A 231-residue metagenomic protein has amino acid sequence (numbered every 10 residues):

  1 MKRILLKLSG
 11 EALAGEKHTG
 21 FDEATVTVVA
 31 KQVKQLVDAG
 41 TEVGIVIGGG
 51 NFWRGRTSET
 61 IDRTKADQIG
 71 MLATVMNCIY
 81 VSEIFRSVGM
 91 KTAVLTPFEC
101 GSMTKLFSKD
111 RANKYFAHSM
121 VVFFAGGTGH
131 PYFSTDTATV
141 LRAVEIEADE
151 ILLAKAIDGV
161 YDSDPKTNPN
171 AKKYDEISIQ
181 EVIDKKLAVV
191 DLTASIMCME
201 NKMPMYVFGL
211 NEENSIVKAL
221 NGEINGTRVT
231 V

Functional and structural regions predicted by a protein language model:
M1-V231: C-terminal catalytic "cap/lid" subdomain
